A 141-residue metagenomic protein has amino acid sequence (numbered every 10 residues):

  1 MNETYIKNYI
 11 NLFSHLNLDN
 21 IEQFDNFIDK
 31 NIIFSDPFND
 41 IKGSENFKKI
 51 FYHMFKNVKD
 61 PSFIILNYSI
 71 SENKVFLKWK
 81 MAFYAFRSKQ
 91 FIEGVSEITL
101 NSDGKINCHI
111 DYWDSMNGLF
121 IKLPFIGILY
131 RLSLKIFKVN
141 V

Functional and structural regions predicted by a protein language model:
M1-N11, F34-P37, F51-F55, Y112 (+1 more regions): Short, mixed-charge, low-aromatic patches
E3-F27: Short acidic-aromatic low-complexity motifs
T4-N8, N46, Q90: Soluble or luminal CAZymes and related metallo-dependent hydrolases
K7-I10, D25, K48, I126-L134: Generic detector of well-ordered alpha-helical segments enriched in charged/polar residues, highlighting helical
N11-H15, F38-D40, F83-Y84: Short histidine/acidic/glycine/proline-rich micro-motifs that form metal- and phosphate-coordinating active-site loops
E22, N26-N73: A solvent-exposed, acidic/Ser-Thr-rich amphipathic alpha-helical stretch
K56, S62, I70-V141: A beta-strand edge to alpha-helix "cap/lid" segment located at domain peripheries
